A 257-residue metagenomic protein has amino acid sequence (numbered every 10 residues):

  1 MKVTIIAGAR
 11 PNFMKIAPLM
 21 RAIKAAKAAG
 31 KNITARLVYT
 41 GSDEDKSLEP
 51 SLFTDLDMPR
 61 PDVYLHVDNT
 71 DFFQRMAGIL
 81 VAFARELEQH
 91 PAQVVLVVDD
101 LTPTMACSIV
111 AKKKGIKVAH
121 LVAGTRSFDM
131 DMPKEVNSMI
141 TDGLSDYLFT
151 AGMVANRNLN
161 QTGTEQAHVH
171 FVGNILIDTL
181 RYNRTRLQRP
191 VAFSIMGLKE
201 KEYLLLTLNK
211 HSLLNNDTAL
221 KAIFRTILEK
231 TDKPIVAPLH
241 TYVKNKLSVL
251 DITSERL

Functional and structural regions predicted by a protein language model:
T4-A7, M14-A22, A28, L52 (+1 more regions): Active-site and donor-binding regions of nucleotide-sugar-utilizing enzymes
I5, L37-Y39, H120, F171 (+2 more regions): Structural beta-sheet core signal
G8-A9, Y39-S42, A123, N174 (+2 more regions): Cofactor-binding loop segments of dinucleotide-utilizing enzymes, especially the Rossmann-like FAD- and NAD(P)+-binding
N12-I16, D45-S47: Short N-terminal binding/cap micro-motifs at the start of the first secondary-structure element
A25-R36, T231-I235: A generic structural motif
K31-R75: Conserved nucleotide-sugar phosphate-binding/catalytic loop shared by glycosyltransferases and other
S42-D43, S47, H66, L144-T218: A nucleotide-sugar donor-handling region in carbohydrate enzymes
P50-F53, Q188-L257: Donor-nucleotide binding loops and adjacent catalytic segments primarily of GT-B fold Leloir glycosyltransferases
